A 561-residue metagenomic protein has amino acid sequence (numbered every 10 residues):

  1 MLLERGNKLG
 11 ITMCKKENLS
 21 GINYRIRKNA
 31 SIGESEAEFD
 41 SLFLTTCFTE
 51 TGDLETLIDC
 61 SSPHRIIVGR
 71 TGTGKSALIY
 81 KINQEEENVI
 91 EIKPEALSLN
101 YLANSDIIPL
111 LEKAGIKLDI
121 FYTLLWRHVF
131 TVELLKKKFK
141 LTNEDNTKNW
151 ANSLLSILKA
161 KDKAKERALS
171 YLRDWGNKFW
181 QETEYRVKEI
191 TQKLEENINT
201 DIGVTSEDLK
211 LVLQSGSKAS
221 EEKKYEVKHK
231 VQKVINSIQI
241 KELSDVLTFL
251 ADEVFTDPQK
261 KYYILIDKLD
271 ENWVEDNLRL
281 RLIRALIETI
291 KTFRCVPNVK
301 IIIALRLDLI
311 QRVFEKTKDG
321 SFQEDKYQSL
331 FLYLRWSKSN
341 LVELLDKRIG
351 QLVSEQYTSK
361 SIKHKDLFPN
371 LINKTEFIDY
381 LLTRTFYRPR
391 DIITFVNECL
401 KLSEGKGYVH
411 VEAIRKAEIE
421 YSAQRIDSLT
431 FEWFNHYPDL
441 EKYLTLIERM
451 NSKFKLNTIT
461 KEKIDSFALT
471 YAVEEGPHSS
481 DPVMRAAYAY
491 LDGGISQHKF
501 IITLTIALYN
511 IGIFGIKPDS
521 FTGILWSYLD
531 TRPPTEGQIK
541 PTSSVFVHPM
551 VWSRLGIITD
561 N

Functional and structural regions predicted by a protein language model:
L2-I116, D481, P541-D560: Walker A/P-loop-proximal flanking segment of P-loop NTPase domains
G74-S76, L99, N272-W273, L309-V313 (+1 more regions): Flexible loop/turn segments at secondary-structure boundaries
Y80-N83, T131, L135, A251 (+6 more regions): Short, well-ordered alpha-helical packing segments
Q84, N88-I92, L135-K148, V274-L278 (+5 more regions): Short, solvent-exposed secondary-structure capping/transition elements
Q84-Q259, A472-H478, K499: P-loop NTPase nucleotide-binding core
D106-P109, L280-R281, K316-E324, C399-L402 (+1 more regions): Short secondary-structure boundary/capping segments
V234-K374, D427: The catalytic "switch" region of P-loop NTPases
F368, I372-N561: C-terminal leucine-rich, beta-strand-based interaction scaffolds used for sensing/assembly
